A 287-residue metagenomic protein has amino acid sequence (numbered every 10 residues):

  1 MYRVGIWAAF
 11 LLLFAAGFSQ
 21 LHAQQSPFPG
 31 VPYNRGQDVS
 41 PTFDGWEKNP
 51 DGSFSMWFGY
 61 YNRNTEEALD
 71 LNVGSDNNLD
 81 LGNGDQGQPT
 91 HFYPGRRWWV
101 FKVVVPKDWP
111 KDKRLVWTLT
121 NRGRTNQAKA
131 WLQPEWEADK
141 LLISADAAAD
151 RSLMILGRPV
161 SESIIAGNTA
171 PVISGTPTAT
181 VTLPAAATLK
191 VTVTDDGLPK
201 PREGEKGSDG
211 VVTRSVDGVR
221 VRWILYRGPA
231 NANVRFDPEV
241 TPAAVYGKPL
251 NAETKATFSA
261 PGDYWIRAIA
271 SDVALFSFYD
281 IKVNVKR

Functional and structural regions predicted by a protein language model:
V39, P134-P177, P199: Proline-centered linker/hinge motifs at extracellular inter-domain junctions
K48, Y246, E253-A260: Residue-level recognition of secondary-structure-to-loop junctions
G52, K107-K113, P184-A187, L250 (+1 more regions): Short tyrosine-centred short linear motifs in exposed loops/low-complexity segments
V105-I155: Ser/Thr/Pro-rich, low-complexity mucin-like regions that serve as glycosylated stalks/linkers or repetitive adhesive
S208-R222: Solvent-exposed loop segments of extracellular immunoglobulin-like
S271-L275: Short, solvent-exposed loop/turn segments at the edges of extracellular beta-sandwich modules
S277-V285: C-terminal edge beta-strand
